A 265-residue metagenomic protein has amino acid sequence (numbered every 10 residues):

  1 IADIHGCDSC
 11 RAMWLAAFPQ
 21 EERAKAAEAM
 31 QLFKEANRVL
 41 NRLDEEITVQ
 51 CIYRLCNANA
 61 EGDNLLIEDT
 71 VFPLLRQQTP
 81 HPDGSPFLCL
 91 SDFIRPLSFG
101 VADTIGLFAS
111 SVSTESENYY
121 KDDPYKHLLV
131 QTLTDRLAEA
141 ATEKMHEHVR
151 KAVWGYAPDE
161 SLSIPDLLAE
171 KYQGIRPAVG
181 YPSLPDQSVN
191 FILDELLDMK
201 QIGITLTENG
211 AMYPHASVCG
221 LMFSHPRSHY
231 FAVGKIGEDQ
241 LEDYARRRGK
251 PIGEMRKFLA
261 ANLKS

Functional and structural regions predicted by a protein language model:
I1-L128, T132, V153, L162: Active-site loops and adjacent core secondary-structure elements that bind or stabilize anionic groups
P86-S265: C-terminal accessory domains/tails appended to large, multi-domain proteins
